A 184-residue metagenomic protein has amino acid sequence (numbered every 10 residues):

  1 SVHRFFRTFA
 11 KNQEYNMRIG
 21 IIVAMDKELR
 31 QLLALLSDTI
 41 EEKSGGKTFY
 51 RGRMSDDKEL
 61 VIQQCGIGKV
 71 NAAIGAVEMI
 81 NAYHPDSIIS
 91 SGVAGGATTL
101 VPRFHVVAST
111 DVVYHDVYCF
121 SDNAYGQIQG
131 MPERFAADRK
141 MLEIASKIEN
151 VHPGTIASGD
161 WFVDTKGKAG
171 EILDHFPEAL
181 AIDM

Functional and structural regions predicted by a protein language model:
H3-N16: Short, Lys/Arg-enriched N-terminal segments with co-localized hydrophobic residues within the first ~10-30 amino acids
M17-V77, Y83: N-terminal short beta-loop-beta anion/metal-coordinating cradle
I21-M25, L29, K69-A72, R134-L142 (+2 more regions): Generic structural signal for well-ordered, non-membrane alpha-helical segments in soluble metabolic enzymes
V61, F176-I182: Short pre-catalytic strand/loop immediately N-terminal to key active-site residues, enriched for Gly-Thr
E78-A82, T98-V101: Alpha-helix C-terminal capping segments
H84-I89: Proline-aspartate-enriched helix->loop->beta-strand connector
A97-P177: Mid-sequence, gly/pro-rich, charge-dense loop/helix-turn segments that line enzyme active sites
